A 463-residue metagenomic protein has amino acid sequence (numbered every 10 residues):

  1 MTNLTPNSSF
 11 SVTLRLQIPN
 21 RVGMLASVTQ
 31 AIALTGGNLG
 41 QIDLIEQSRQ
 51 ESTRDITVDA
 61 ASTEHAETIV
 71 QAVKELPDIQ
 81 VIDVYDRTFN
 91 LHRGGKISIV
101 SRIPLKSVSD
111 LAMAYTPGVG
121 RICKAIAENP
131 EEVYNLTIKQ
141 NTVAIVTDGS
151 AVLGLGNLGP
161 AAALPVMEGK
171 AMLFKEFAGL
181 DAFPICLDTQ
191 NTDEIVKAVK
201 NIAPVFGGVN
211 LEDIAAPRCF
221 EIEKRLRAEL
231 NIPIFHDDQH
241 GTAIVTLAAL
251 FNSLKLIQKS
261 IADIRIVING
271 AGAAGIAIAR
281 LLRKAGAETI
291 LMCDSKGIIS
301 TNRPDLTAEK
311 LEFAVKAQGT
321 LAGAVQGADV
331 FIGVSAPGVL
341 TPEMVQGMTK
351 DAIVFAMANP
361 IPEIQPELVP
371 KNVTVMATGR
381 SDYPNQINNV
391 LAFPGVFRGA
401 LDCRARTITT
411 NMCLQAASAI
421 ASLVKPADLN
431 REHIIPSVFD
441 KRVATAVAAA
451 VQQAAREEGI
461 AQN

Functional and structural regions predicted by a protein language model:
M1-G95: A conserved regulatory-domain signal marking ACT and ACT-like small-molecule sensing domains and adjacent regulatory
V81-I264: Glycine/serine-rich phosphate-binding loop and adjoining beta1-alpha1 elements at the start of nucleotide-handling
V81-V84, P184, N210-D213, I234-D237 (+6 more regions): General beta-strand structural signal in soluble alpha/beta enzymes
L153, P160-A178, L230, H236 (+2 more regions): Glycine-rich phosphate/diphosphate-binding loop of Rossmann-like nucleotide-binding domains
P233, D237-D238, A356, I361 (+1 more regions): Adenosine-phosphate binding glycine-rich loop
K310-V375, R380-D382: Rossmann-like adenosine-cofactor binding region
